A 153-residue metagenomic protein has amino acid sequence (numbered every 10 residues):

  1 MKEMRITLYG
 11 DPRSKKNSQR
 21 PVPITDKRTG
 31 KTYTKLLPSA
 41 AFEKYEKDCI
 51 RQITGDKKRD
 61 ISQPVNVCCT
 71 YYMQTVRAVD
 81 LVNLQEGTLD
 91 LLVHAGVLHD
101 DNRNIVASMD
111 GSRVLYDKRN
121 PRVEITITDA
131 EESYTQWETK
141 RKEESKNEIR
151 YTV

Functional and structural regions predicted by a protein language model:
M1-V153: Acidic, proline/glycine-enriched N-terminal capping motif
